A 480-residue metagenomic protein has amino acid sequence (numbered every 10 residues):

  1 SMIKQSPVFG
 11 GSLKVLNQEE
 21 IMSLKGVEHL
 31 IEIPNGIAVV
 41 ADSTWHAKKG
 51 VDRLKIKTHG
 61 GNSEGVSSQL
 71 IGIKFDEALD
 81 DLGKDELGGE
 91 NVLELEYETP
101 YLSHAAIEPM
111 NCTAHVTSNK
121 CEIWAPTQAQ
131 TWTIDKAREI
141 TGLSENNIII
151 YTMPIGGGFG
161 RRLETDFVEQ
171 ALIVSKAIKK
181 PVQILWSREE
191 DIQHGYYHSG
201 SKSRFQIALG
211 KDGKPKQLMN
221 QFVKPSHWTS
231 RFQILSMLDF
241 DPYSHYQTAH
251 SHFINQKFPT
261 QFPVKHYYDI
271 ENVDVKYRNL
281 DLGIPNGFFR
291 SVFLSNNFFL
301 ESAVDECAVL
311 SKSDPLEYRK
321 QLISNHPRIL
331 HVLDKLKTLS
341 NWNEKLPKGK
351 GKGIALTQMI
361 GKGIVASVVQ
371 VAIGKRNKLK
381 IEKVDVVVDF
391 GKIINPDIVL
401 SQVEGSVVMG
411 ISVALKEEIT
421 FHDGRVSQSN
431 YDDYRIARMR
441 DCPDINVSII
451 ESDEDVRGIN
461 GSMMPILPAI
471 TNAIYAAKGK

Functional and structural regions predicted by a protein language model:
S1-K480: Cofactor-binding beta-sheet edge motifs in enzyme active sites
